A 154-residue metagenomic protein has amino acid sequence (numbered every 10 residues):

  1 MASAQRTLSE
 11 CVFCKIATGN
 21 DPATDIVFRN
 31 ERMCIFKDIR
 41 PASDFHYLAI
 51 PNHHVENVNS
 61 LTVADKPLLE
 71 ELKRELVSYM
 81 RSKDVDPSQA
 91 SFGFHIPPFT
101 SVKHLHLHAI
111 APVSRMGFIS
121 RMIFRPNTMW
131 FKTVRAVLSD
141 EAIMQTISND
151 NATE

Functional and structural regions predicted by a protein language model:
M1-E154: HIT superfamily nucleotide-processing domains
